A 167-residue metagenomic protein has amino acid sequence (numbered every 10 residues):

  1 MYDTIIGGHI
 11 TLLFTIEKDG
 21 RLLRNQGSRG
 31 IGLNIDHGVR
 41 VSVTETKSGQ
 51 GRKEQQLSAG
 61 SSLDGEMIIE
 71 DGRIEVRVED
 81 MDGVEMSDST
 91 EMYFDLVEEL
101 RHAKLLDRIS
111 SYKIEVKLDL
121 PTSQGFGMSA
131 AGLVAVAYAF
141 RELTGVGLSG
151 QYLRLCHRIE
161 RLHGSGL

Functional and structural regions predicted by a protein language model:
M1-S123: ATP-binding N-lobe of GHMP and related small-molecule kinases
D107-L167: Gly/Ser-rich oxyanion-binding loop with an adjacent helix/lid that shapes the negatively charged ligand pocket
